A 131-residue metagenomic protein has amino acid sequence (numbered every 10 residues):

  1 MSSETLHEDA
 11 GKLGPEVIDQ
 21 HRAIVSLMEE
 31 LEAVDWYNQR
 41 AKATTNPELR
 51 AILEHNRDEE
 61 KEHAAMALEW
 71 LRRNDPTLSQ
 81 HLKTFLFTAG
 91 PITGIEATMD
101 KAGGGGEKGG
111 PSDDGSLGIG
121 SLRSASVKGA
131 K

Functional and structural regions predicted by a protein language model:
M1-K131: Iron-associated oxidoreductase/ferritin-like identity signal
